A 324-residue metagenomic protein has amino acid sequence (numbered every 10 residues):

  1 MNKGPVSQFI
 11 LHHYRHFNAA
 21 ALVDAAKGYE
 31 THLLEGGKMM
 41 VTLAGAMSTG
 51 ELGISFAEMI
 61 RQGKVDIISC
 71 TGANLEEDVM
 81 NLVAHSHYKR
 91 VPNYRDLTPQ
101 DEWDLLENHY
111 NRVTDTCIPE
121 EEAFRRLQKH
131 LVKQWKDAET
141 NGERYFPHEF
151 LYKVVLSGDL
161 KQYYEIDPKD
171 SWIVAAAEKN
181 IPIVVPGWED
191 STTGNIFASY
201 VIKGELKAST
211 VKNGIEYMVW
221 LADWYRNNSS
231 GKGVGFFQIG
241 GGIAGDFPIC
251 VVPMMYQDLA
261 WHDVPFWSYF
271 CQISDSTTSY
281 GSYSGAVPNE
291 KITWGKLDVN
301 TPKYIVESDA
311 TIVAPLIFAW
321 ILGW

Functional and structural regions predicted by a protein language model:
M1-A26, E30-L33: N-terminal glycine-rich anion-binding loop in soluble enzyme alpha/beta folds
V6-F9, F17-A20, I243, C250 (+1 more regions): C-terminal functional extensions of proteins
A25-M39, A175-K179, D223-G233: Glycine-rich phosphate/diphosphate-binding loops that line cofactor/substrate pockets in enzymes
M39-S48, I68, V184-W188, L206-Y283: Glycine-rich anion-binding loop/nest that anchors nucleotide
E51-I54, V79-H85, N195-S199, P248-V252 (+1 more regions): Short acidic, glycine/serine/threonine-rich loops at helix termini
S55-V65, L82-N93, V201, V252-W261 (+1 more regions): A glycine- and small-aliphatic-rich helix-loop capping segment at beta-alpha/alpha-beta transitions that lines
I60-L127: A generic, well-ordered mixed alpha/beta core segment in the N-terminal half of proteins
D101-T192: Ligand-binding beta-strand-loop-alpha-helix segment within the catalytic cores of soluble metabolic enzymes
